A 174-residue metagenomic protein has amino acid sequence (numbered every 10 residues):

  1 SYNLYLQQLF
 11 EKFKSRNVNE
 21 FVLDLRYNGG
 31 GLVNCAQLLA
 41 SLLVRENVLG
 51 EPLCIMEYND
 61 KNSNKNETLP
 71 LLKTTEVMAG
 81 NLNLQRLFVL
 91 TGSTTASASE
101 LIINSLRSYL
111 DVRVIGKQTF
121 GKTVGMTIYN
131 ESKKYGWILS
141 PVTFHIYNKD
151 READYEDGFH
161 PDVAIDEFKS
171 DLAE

Functional and structural regions predicted by a protein language model:
L4-E20, G29-E174: C-terminal "post-core" interaction segments
R26: Short strand-turn motif at the edge of the Rossmann-like AdoMet-binding core
